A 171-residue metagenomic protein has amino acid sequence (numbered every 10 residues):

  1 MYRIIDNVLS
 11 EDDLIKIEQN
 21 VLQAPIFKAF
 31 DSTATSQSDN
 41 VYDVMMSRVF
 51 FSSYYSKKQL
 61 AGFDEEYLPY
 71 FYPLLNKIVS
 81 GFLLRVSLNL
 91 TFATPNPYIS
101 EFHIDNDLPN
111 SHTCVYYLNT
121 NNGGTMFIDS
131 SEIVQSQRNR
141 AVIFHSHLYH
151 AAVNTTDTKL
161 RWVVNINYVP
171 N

Functional and structural regions predicted by a protein language model:
M1-G81: Non-heme Fe(II)/2-oxoglutarate
L9-S10, T91-P95, D107, T120-G123 (+3 more regions): Short, solvent-exposed loop/turn segments at secondary-structure junctions
N76, S80-P95: A short glycine-rich, His/Asp/Glu-containing loop-to-beta-strand
P97-E101, P109, Y117-Q137: A short beta-strand-loop-beta hairpin characteristic of the jelly-roll/cupin
E101-H103, Y149-D157: Short beta-strand His + acidic residue motifs that chelate non-heme Fe in jelly-roll/DSBH and cupin folds
C114-Y116, T158-N171: A short hydrophobic beta-strand segment most commonly corresponding to one strand of the jelly-roll/cupin
D129, V134-A151: Conserved metal-binding segment of the jelly-roll/cupin
